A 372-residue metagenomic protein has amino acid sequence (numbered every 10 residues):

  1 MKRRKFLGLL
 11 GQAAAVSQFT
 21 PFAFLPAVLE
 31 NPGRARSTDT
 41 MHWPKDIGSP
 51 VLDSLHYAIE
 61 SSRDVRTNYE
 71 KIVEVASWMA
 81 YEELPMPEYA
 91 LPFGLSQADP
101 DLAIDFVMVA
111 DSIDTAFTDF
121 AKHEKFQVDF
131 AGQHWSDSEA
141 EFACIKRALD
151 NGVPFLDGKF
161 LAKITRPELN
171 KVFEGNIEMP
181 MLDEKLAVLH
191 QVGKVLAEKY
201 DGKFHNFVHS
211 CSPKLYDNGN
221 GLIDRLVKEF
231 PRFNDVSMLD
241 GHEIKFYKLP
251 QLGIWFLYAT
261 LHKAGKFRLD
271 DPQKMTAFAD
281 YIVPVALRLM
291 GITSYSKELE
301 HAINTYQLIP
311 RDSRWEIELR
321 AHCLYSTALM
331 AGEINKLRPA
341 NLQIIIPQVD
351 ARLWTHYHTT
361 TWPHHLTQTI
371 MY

Functional and structural regions predicted by a protein language model:
M1, P21-D39: C-terminal segment of N-terminal export signals and the immediately downstream linker at the start of the mature
K5-V28: N-terminal export signals
A14-Q18, Y200, G291, I334: A generic secondary-structure signal for well-formed alpha-helical elements
N31-Y247, S294, H301, Y357-Y372: Phosphate/adenylate-binding glycine loop and adjacent helical scaffold
P250-I254: Amphipathic alpha-helical elements of HEAT/ARM-like alpha-solenoid repeat scaffolds that form extended
W255-Y372: Accessory, usually C-terminal, subdomains that scaffold auxiliary metal cofactors
